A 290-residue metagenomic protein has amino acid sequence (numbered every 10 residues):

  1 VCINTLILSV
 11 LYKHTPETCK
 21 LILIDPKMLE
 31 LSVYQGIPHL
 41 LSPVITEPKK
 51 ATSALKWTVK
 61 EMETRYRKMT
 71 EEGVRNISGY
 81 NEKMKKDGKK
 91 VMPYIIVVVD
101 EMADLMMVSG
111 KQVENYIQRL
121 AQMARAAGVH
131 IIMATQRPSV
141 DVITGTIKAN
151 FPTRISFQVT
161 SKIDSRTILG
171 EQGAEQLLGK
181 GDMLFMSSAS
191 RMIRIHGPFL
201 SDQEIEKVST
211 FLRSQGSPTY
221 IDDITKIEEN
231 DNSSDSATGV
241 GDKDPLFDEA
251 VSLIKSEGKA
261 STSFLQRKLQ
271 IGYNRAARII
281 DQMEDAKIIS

Functional and structural regions predicted by a protein language model:
C2, E17-K20, K56-S290: P-loop NTPase motor-domain active sites and their immediate coupling elements
C2-L11: A conserved segment at the C-terminal end of the G1
L11-K49, S53-K56, T146-I147: P-loop NTPase switch/communication element
